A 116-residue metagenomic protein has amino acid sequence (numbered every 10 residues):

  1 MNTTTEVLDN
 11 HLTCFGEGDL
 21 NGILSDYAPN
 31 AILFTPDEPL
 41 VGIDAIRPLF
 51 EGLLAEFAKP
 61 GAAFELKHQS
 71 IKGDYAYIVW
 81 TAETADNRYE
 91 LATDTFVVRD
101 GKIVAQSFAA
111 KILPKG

Functional and structural regions predicted by a protein language model:
T3, F34, R47-G116: A beta-strand edge to alpha-helix "cap/lid" segment located at domain peripheries
D9-T13: Amphipathic alpha-helical repeat scaffolds
E17-N30: Short, well-ordered alpha-helical segments enriched in acidic and aromatic residues
G18, D37-E38: Conserved short acidic donor-positioning loop in nucleotide-sugar-dependent glycosyltransferases
I32, E38-P39: Short active-site-proximal "capping" loops at secondary-structure junctions
L40-P48: Short beta-edge strand/loop motif at the mouth of beta-sheet-based domains
